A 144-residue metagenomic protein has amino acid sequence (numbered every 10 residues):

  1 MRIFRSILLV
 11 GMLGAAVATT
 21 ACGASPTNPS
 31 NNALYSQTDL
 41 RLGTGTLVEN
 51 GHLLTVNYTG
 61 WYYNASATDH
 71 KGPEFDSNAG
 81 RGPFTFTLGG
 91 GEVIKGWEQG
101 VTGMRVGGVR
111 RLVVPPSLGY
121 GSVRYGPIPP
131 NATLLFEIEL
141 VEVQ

Functional and structural regions predicted by a protein language model:
R2-Q144: Cross-family detector of peptidyl-prolyl cis-trans isomerase
